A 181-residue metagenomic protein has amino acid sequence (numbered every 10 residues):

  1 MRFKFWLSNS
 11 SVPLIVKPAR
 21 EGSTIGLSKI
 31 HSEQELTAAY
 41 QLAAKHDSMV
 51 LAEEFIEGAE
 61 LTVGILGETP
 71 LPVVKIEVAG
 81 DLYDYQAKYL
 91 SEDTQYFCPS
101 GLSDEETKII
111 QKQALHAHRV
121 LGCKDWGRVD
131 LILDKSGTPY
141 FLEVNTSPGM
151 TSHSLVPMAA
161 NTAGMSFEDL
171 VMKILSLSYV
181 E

Functional and structural regions predicted by a protein language model:
M1-F5, L177-V180: ATP-binding N-terminal substructure of ATP-dependent carboxylate-amine bond-forming enzymes
L7-T24, S48-E57, L61: ATP-grasp fold ATP-binding core
N9, L42-K45, H116, S176: Residues within well-ordered alpha-helical secondary structure of globular protein domains
T24, Q95-F97, T151-V156: Short small-residue beta-strand/loop micro-motif enriched in glycine and branched aliphatics
T24-I30: Flexible, glycine/proline-enriched loop segments at strand-loop-helix junctions that form or flank small-ligand binding
H31-K112, L133-Y140: Phosphate-binding site of ATP-dependent enzymes
S103-E181: ATP-dependent carboxylate activation and anion-phosphoryl transfer catalytic cores that bind Mg-ATP to form
